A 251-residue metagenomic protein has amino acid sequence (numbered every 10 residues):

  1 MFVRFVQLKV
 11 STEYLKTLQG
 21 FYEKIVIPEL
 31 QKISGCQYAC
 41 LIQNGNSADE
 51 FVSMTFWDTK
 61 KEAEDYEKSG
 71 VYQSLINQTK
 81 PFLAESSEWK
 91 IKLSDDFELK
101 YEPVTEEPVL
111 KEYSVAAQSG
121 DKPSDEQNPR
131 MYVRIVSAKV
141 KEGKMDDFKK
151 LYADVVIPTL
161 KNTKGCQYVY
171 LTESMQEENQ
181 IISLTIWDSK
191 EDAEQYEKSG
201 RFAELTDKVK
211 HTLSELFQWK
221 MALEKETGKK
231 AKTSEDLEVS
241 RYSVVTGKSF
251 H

Functional and structural regions predicted by a protein language model:
M1-F51, D58-K68, P81-I182, I186-E204 (+1 more regions): Short S/T/G/P-rich N-terminal loop/turn motif that feeds into the first structured element of a domain
Y72-L75, E85: Short helix C-cap/helix-to-loop transition motifs enriched in small/turn-promoting residues
